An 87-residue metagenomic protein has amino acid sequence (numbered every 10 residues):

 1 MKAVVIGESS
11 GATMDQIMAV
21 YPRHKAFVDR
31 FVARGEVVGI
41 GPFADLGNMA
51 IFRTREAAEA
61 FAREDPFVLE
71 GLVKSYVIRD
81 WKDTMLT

Functional and structural regions predicted by a protein language model:
M1-T87: Conserved, structured core segments of small domains
